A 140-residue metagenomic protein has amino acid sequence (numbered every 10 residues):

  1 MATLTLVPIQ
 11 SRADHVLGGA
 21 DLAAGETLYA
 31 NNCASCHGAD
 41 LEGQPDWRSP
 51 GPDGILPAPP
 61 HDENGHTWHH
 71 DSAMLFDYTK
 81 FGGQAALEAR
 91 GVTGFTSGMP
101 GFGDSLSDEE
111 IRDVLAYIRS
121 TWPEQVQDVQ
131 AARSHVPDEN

Functional and structural regions predicted by a protein language model:
M1-R12, D40-R48: Short N-terminal helix-initiation segments at or just after the protein's N-terminus
T3-Y29, D128-N140: Electrostatic cytochrome c docking/interface patches
I9-S11, P60, F95-S97: A short small-residue
A20, E26-P57, F81-T93, S120-V129: Periplasmic/extracellular electron-transfer cofactor-ligation site, primarily the c-type cytochrome heme-c attachment
E26, E42-F76, G98-L106: Gly/Gly-Pro-rich "capping" loops immediately C-terminal to redox-active cysteine motifs in periplasmic/lumenal
A30, A86-N140: Flexible coil segments in periplasmic/lumen-exposed cytochrome c-class electron-transfer proteins
D77-F81, A116: Residue-level signal for well-ordered alpha-helical scaffold segments within enzymatic catalytic domains
